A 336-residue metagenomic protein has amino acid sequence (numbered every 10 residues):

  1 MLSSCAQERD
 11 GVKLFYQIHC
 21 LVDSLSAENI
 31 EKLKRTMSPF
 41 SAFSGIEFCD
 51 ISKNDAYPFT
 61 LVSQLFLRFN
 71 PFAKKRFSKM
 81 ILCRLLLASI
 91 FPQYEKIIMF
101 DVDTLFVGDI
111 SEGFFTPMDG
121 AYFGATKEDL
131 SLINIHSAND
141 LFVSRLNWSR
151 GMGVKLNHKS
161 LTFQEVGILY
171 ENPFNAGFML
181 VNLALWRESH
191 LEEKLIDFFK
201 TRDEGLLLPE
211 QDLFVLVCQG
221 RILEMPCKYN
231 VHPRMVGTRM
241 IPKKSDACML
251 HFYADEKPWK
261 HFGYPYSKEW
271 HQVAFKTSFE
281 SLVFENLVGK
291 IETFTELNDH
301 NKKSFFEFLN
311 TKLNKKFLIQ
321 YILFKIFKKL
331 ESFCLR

Functional and structural regions predicted by a protein language model:
M1-G11: Histidine-anchored nucleotide/phosphate-binding helix
L14-S24, A125-K127: Short internal beta-strands
S24-K32, L132-N134: Short, charged/polar "capping" segments at the starts of alpha-helices and the immediately preceding loops
E28-F43, N139-F142: Short, aromatic/basic amphipathic alpha-helical patches
R35-S89: Active-site-proximal specificity loops/subdomain of glycosyltransferases
P58-P71, A138-F142, R239-S245: Short, surface-exposed amphipathic charged segments that create phosphate/polyanion-binding patches used for binding
M80-A138, L180-V181: GT-A fold catalytic core of metal-dependent nucleotide-sugar glycosyltransferases, centered on the diacidic
H158-S160, E165, L169-E171, N175-R336: A glycosyltransferase accessory/donor-loop signature
